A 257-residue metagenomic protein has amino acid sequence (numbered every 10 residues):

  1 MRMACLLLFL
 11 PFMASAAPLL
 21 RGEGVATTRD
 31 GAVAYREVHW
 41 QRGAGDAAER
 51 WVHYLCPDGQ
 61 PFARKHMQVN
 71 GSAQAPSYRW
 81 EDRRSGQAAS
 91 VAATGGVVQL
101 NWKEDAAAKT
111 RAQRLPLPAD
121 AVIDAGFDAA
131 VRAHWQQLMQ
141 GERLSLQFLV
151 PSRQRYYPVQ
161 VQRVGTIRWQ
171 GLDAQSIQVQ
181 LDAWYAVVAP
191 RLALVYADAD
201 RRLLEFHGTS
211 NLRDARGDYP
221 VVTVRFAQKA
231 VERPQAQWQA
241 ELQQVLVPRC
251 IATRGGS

Functional and structural regions predicted by a protein language model:
M1, A16-A17: Absolute protein N-terminus
M1-L7: Sec-dependent signal peptide recognition, specifically the positively charged N-region followed immediately by
L7, A75, I123, Q137 (+1 more regions): A generic structural micro-environment signature that highlights single residues at secondary-structure boundaries
P11-A14: N-terminal signal peptide c-region/cleavage motif recognized by signal peptidases
A17-R21, V25-A73, Y78-A93, Q147-S257: Acidic, serine/threonine-rich low-complexity disordered tracts
Q74-D120: Hydrophobic alpha-helical segments and helix pairs
E104-Q178, V245: Solvent-exposed helix/loop surface patches that form functional interfaces
